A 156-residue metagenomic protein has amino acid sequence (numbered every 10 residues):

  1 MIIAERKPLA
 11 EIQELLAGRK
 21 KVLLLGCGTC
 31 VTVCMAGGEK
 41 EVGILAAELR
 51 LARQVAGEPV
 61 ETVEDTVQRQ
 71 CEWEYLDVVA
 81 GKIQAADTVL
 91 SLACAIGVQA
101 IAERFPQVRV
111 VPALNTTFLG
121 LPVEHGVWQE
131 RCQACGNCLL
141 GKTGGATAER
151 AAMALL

Functional and structural regions predicted by a protein language model:
M1-L156: Iron-sulfur-associated redox domains of electron-transfer enzymes in respiratory and anaerobic energy metabolism
